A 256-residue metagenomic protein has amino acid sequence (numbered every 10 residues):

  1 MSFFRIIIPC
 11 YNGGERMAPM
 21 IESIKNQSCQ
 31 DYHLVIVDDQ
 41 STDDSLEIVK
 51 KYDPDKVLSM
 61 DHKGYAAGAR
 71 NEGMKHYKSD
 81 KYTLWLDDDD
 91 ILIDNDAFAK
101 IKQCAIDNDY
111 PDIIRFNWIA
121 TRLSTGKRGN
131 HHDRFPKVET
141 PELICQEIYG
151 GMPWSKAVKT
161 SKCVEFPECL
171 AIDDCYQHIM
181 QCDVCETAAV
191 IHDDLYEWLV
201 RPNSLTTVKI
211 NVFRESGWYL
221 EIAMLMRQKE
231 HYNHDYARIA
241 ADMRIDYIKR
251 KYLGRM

Functional and structural regions predicted by a protein language model:
N12-N26: Short, well-formed alpha-helical segments that are part of the catalytic scaffolds of diverse glycosyltransferases
R16-A18, D43-K51: Acidic helix N-cap motif at the loop->helix transition within catalytic regions of sugar-transfer enzymes
Q30, D38-E47, H62, I91: A conserved acidic beta->alpha catalytic loop
M60-S79: Glycine-rich, basic loop-to-helix element that forms the pyrophosphate-binding segment of sugar-nucleotide handling
D80-I91: Short beta-strand-to-loop acidic/aromatic patch adjacent to the donor-nucleotide binding site
I93-C169: Flexible acidic/His/Gly-enriched loops in nucleotide-sugar-dependent glycosyltransferase catalytic domains
G126, M152, V190, D194-M256: C-terminal subregions of glycosyltransferases and related glycan-biosynthesis enzymes
T140-N211: Conserved nucleotide-sugar donor-binding catalytic segment
